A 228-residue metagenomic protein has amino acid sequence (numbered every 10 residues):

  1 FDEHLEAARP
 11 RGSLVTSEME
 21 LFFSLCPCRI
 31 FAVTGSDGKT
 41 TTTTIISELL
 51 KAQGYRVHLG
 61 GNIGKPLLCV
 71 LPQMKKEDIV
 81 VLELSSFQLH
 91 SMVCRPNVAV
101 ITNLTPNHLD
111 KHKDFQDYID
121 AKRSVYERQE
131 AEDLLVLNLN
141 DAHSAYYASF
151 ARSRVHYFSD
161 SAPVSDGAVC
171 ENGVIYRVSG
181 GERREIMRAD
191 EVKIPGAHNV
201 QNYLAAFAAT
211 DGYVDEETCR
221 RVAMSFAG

Functional and structural regions predicted by a protein language model:
F1-L139, H143-R154: Phosphate-binding loop of NTP-binding sites
H112-Q116, S153-G228: Adenine nucleotide phosphate-binding catalytic loops in nucleotide-utilizing enzymes
